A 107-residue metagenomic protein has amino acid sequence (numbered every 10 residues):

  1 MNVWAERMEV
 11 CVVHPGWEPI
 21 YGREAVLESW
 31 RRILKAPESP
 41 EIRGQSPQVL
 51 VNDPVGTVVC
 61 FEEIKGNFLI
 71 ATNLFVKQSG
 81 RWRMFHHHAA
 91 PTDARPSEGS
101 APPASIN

Functional and structural regions predicted by a protein language model:
N2-A5, V10-N107: A beta-strand edge to alpha-helix "cap/lid" segment located at domain peripheries
